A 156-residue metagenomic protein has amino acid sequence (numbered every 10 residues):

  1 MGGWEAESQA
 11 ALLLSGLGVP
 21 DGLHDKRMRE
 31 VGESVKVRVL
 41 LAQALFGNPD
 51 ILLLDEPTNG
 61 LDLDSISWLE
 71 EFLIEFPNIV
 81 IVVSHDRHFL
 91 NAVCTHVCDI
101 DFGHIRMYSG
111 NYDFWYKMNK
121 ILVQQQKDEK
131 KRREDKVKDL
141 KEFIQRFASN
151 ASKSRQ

Functional and structural regions predicted by a protein language model:
M1-K131: ABC ATP-binding cassette signature C-motif
M28-E30, A148-A151: Conserved short loop/turn motifs at secondary-structure junctions
K117, Q124, E142, R146-S149: Regular, well-ordered alpha-helical segments
K131-F147: Short cytosolic helices in intracellular loops of multi-pass membrane proteins
